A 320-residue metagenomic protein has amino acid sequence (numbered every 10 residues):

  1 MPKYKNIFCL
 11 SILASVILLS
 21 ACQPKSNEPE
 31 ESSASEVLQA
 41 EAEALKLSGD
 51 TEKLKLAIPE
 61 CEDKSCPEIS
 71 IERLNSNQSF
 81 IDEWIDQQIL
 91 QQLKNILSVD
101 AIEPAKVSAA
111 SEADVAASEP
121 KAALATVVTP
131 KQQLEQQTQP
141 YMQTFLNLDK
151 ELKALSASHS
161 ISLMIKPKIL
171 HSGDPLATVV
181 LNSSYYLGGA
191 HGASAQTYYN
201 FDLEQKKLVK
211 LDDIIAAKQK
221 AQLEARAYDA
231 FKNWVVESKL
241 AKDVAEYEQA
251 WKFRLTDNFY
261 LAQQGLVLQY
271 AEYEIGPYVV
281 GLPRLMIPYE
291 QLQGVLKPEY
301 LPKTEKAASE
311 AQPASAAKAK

Functional and structural regions predicted by a protein language model:
P2-L10: Bacterial N-terminal signal peptides that target proteins for export
A14-S15: Repetitive helical segments and hydrophobic/amphipathic motifs
L18-A21: C-terminal motif of bacterial Sec signal peptides marking the signal peptidase cleavage site
Q23-K320: Compositionally biased intrinsically disordered regions enriched in Thr/Gly
